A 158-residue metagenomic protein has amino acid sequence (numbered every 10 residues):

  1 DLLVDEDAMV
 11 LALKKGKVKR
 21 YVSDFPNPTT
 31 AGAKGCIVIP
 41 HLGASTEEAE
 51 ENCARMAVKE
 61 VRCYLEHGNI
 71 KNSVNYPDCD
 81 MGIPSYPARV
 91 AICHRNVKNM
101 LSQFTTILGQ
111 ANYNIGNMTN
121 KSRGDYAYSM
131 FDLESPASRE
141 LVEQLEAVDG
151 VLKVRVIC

Functional and structural regions predicted by a protein language model:
D1-P84, Y128, D132, C158: Rossmann-like dinucleotide-binding domain for NAD(H)/NADP(H)
K71-C158: A conserved regulatory-domain signal marking ACT and ACT-like small-molecule sensing domains and adjacent regulatory
